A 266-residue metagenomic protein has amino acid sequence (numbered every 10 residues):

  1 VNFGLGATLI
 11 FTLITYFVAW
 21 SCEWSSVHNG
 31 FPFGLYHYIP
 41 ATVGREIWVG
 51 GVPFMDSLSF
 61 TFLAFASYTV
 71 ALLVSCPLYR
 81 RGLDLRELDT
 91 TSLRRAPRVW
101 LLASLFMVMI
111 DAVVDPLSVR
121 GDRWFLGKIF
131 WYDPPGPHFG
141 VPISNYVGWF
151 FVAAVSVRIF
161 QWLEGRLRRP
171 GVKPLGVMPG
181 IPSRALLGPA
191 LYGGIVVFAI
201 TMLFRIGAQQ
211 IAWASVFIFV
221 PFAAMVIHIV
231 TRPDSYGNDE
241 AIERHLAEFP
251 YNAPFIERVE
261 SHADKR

Functional and structural regions predicted by a protein language model:
V1-R266: Aromatic-rich, lipid-facing transmembrane alpha helices and their immediate juxtamembrane interface loops in integral
